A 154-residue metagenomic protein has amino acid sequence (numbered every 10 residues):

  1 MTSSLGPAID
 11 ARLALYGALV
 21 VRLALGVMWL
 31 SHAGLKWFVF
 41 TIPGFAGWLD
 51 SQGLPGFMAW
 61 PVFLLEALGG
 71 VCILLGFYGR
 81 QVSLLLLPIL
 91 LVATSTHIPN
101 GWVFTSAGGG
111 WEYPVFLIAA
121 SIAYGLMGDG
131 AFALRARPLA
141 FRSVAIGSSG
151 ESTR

Functional and structural regions predicted by a protein language model:
M1-W37, G56-L64, L68, L74-R154: Extended, low-polarity transmembrane helix blocks
F38-G53: Membrane-interface interhelical connector segments
